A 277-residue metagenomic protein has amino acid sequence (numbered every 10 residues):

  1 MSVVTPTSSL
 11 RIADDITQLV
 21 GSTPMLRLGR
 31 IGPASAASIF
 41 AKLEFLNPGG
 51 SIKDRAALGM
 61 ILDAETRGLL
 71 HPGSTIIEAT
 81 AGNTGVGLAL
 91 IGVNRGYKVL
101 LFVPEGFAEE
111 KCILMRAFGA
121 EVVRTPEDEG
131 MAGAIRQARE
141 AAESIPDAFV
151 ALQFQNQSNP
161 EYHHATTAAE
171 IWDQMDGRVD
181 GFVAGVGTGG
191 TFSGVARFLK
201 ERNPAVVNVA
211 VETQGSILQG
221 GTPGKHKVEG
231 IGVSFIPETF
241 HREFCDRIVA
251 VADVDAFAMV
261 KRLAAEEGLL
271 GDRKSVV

Functional and structural regions predicted by a protein language model:
M1-V277: PLP-dependent amino-acid enzyme catalytic core
